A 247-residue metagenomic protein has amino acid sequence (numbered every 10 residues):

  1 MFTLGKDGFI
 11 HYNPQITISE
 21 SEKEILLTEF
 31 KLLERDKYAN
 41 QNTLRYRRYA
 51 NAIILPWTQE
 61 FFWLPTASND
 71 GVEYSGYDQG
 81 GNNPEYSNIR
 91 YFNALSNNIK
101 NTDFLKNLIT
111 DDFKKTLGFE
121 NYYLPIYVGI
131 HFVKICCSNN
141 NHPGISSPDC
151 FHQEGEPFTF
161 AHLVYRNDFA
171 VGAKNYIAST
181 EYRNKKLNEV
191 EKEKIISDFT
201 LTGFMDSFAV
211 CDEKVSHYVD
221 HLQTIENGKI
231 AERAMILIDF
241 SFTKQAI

Functional and structural regions predicted by a protein language model:
M1-N83: N-terminal auxiliary "cap/dimerization" subdomain that precedes the catalytic jelly-roll/cupin core of mononuclear
I16, A50-T58, A67-S68, F132-C137 (+5 more regions): Short, flexible loop/turn elements at secondary-structure junctions
D36-Y49, K115-F132: Short glycine-rich, low-complexity/disordered patches
F61-G129: Signature of the catalytic double-stranded beta-helix
Y77-P84, L124-I145, L201-D220: Generic detector of solvent-exposed, compositionally biased contiguous segments
N97-K100, F104, Y122, F151-H152 (+2 more regions): Short, contiguous, pocket-lining structural segments that sit at or immediately flank catalytic/ligand-binding sites
G129, C136-F199: Catalytic core of non-heme Fe(II) oxygenases with the double-stranded beta-helix
E181-I247: Catalytic core of Fe(II)/2-oxoglutarate
